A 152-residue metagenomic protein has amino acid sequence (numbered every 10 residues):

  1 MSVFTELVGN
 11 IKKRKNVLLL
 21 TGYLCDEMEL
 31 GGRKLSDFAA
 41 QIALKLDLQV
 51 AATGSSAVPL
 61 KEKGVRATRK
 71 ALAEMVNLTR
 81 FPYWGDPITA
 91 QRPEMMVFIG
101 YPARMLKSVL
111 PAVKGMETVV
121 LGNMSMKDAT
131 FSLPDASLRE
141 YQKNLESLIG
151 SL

Functional and structural regions predicted by a protein language model:
M1-A52: Cofactor-pocket helix-loop regions in the catalytic cores of large enzyme subunits
M1-E6, A71-E74, E140, N144: General structural signal for secondary-structure boundaries
G9, L18, Y23, I88 (+2 more regions): Generic ordered-secondary-structure signal
Y23-L24, G54-A57, N123-M126: Short, ordered loop/turn segments at secondary-structure junctions
L30-K45, Q49-A112, L133-S137: Glycine-rich, anion-gripping cofactor-binding loops and their flanking helix/strand elements in enzyme active sites
G100-L152: Glycine-rich, acidic loop regions that bind phosphate or pyrophosphate groups
